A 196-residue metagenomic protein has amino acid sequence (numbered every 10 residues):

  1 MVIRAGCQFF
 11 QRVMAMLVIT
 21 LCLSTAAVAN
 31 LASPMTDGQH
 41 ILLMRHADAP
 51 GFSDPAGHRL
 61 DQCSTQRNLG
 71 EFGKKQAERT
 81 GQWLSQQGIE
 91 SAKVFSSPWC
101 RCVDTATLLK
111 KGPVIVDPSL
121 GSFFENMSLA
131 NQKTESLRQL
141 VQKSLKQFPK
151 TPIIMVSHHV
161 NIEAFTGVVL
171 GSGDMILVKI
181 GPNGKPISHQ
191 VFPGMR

Functional and structural regions predicted by a protein language model:
V2-M14: Bacterial N-terminal signal peptides that target proteins for export
V13-S24: Bacterial N-terminal signal peptides
T25-A29: Sec/Tat signal peptide C-region and signal peptidase I cleavage site
N30-P118, F123-M127, Q132, V168-R196: Active-site-proximal alpha-helix that buttresses catalytic centers in soluble enzyme cores
Q39-I41, T151-S157: Generic beta-sheet signal
Q87-I89, S144-K150: Glycine-rich phosphate-binding loop signature in dinucleotide/nucleotide-binding domains
S96-W99, V156-V160: Short, well-ordered beta-to-alpha junction loops that form the rim of enzyme active sites and present histidine/acidic
S136-K146: A short, acidic, amphipathic alpha-helical segment used as a generic capping/interface helix at domain edges
